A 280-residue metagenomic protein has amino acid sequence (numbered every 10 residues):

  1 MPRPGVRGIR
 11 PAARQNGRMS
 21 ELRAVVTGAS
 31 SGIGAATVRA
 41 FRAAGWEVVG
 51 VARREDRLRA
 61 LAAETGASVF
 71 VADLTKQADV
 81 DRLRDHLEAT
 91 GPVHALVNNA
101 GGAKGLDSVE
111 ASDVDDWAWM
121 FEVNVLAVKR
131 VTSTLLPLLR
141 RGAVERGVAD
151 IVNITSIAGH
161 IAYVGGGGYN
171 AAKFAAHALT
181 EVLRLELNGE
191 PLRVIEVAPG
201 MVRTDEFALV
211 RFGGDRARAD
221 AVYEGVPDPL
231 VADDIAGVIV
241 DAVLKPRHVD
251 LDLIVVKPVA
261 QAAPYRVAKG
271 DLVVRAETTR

Functional and structural regions predicted by a protein language model:
S30-S31: Conserved glycine-rich cofactor-binding loop
A44-R59: Conserved glycine-rich Rossmann-like NAD(P)H-binding loop of the short-chain dehydrogenase/reductase
D107-V109, D113-W119: Substrate-binding pocket helix/loop in short-chain dehydrogenase/reductase
T132, A172: Active-site helix of classical SDR
S156: Residue(s) in the substrate-gating loop at a strand-loop-helix junction that position the organic substrate next
I161, V182-R193: Active-site-adjacent segment of SDR/Rossmann-fold oxidoreductases
E196-V197, R216-Y265, K269: C-terminal helical subdomain
